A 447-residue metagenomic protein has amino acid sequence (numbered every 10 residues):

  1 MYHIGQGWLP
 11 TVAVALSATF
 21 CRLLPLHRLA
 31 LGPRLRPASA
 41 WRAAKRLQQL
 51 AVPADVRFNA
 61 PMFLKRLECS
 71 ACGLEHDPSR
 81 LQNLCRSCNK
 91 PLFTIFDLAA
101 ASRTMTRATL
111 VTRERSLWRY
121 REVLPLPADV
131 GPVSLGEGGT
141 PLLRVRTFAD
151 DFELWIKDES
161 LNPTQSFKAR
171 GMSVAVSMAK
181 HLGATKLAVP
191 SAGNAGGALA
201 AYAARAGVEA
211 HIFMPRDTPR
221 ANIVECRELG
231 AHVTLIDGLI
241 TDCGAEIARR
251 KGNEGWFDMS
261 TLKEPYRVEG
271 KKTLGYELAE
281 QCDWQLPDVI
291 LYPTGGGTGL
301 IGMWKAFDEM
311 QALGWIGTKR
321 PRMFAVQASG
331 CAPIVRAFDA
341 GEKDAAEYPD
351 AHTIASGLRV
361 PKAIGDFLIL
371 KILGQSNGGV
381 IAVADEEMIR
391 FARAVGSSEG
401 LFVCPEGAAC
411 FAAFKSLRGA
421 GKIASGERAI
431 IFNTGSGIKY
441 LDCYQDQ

Functional and structural regions predicted by a protein language model:
Y2-H3, H27: Intrinsic-disorder-associated, low-complexity terminal segments enriched in Asp/Asn/His/Tyr and depleted of Lys/Arg
G5-G7, G32: Residue-identity detector for glycine
L9, R46-L50: Cationic, low-complexity basic patches in intrinsically disordered or flexible, solvent-exposed regions
R34, D55-F58: Short, positively charged and aromatic/hydrophobic N-terminal segments
N59-Q447: PLP-dependent amino-acid enzyme catalytic core
